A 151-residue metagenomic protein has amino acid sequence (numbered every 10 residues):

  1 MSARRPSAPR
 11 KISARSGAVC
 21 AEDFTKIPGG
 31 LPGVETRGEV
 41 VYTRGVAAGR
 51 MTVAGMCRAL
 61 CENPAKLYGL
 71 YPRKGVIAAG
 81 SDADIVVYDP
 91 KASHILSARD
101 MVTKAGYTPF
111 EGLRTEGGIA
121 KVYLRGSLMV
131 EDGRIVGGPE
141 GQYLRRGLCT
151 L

Functional and structural regions predicted by a protein language model:
S2-A92: His/Asp/Glu-enriched, well-ordered alpha-helical/loop segment that forms or immediately abuts the divalent-metal
V19, D23-K26, A79-R145: C-terminal cap of metal-dependent C-N hydrolases
E35-T43, T115-V122, L151: Short C-terminal domain-edge/linker segments immediately following a structured domain
A54-G55, S97-V102, L151: Short, positively charged
L144, T150-L151: Non-catalytic terminal accessory/regulatory regions of metabolic enzymes
